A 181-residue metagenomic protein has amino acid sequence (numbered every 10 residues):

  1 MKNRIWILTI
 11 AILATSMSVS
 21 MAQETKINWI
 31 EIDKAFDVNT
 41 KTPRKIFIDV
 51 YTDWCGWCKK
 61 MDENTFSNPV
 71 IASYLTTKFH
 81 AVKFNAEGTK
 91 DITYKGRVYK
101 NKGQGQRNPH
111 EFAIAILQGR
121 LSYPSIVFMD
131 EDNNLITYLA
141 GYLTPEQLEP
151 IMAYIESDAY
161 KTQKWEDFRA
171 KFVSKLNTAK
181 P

Functional and structural regions predicted by a protein language model:
M1-E24: Bacterial Sec-dependent N-terminal signal peptides
Q23-N28, T40, G119, D130 (+1 more regions): Non-globular targeting/processing and membrane-anchoring segments
I27-I46: A short beta-strand-turn-helix
D33, P69-A72, T76-T137, P145 (+1 more regions): Thioredoxin-like thiol-disulfide oxidoreductase module
T42-G56, A81: Short active-site neighborhood of thiol/selenol oxidoreductases, capturing the structured segment around
C58, N68: Ligand/cofactor pocket segment of small-molecule handling proteins
K59-E63: Detector for the c-type heme attachment site
